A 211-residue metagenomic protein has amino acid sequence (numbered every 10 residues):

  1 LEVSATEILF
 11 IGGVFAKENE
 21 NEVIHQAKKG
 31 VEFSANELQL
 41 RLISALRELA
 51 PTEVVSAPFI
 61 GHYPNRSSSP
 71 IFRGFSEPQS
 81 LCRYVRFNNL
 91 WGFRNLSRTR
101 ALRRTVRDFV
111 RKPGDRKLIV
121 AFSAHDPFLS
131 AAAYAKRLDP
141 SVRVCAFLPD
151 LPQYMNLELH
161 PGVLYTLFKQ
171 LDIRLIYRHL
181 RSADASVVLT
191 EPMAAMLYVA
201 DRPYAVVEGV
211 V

Functional and structural regions predicted by a protein language model:
L1-S69, A185: N-terminal subdomain of nucleotide-sugar transferases
I8-G12, L118, A135-L157: Active-site proximal beta-strand in glycosyltransferases
F15, P152, P192-M193, V207-V211: Short beta-strand->alpha-helix junction loop in the catalytic core of nucleotide-activated group-transfer enzymes
E18-H25, R86-G92, V142-I173: Acceptor-binding helix/loop patch of EC 2.4 sugar-transfer enzymes, predominantly nucleotide-sugar-dependent
R41-L42, R137-L138, P152-Y154, Y165-A185: Membrane-proximal helix-turn-helix segments that form the acceptor-binding/catalytic region of lipid-linked
E53-G114: A conserved catalytic-core segment of Leloir-type glycosyltransferases
P58, Y63-S68, I173-Y204: A short, active-site helix/loop in glycosyltransferases that binds the activated sugar's phosphate group
V106-F128, P140-C145: Short N-terminal targeting/anchoring amphipathic segment
